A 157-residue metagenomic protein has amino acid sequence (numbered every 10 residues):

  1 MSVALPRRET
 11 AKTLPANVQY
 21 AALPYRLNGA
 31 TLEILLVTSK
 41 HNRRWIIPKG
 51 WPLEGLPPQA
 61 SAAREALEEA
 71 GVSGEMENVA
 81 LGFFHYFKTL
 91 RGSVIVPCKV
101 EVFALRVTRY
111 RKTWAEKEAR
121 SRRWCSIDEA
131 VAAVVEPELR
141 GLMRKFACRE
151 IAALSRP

Functional and structural regions predicted by a protein language model:
M1-G29: Acidic, metal-coordinating catalytic segment for phosphate/diphosphate chemistry, firing primarily on the Nudix
V18-Y20, L32, C98-E101, R120: Change "...and in nucleic-acid phosphodiester-cleaving endonucleases..." to "...and in nucleic-acid processing enzymes
N28-E33, G92-I95: Short, solvent-exposed loop/turn segments that connect beta-strands within catalytic domains and beta-strand-rich
A30-E75: Conserved Nudix-box catalytic region and its N-terminal flanking loop in Nudix hydrolases and closely related
I46, P97, W124: Short aromatic/basic micro-patch
G71-R111: Active-site segment of metal-dependent pyrophosphate-handling enzymes, primarily the Nudix hydrolase catalytic core
V102-K145: NUDIX/MutT-family hydrolases
